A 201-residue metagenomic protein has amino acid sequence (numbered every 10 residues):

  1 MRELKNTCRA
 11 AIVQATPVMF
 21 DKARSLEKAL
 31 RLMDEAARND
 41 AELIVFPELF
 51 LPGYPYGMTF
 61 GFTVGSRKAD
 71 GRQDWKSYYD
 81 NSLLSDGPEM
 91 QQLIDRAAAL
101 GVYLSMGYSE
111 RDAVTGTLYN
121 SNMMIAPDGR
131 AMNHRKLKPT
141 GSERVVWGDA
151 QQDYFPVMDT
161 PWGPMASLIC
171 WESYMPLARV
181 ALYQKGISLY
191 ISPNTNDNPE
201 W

Functional and structural regions predicted by a protein language model:
M1-L43: N-terminal active-site segment of His-dependent metallophosphoesterases
E3, L84-S85, E89-A98, E110-L189 (+1 more regions): Active-site catalytic loop in hydrolytic enzyme cores
C8-R9, L43, Y103, P164 (+1 more regions): Charged active-site motifs of nucleotide-sugar-dependent glycosyltransferases
V13-F20, R72-S82, P161-M165, L189-T195: Short, basic, glycine/proline-bearing loop/turn elements
Q14, E48, E172: Acidic active-site catalytic centers that drive phospho-/nucleotidyl reactions and related ester hydrolyses
K22, D34-P127, D197-W201: Cys-nucleophile CN-hydrolase/nitrilase-fold catalytic domain and related Cys-dependent amidase chemistry that acts on
